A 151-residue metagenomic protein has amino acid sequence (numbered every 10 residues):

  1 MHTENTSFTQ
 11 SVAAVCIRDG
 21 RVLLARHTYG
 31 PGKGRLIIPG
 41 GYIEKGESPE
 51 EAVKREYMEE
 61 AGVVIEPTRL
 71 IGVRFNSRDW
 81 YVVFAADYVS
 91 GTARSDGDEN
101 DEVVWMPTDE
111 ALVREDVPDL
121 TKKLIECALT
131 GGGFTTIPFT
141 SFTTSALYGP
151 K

Functional and structural regions predicted by a protein language model:
M1-V22: Conserved N-terminal beta-strand and adjoining loop/helix that marks the start of the Nudix/MutT-like hydrolase domain
N5, H27-Y29, R55, E59: Recognition helices and adjacent regulatory flanks at domain boundaries
R21, T28-P31: Short connector loops/turns at beta-strand edges and beta->alpha or beta->beta junctions
L24, E66-I71: A short linear hydrophobic-aromatic micro-motif
G30-G34, W80: A conserved beta-turn-beta hairpin within the catalytic core of GNAT-like acetyltransferases that forms part
I37-I38: A short gly/proline-enriched turn/hairpin at secondary-structure junctions
I43-P67, N76-C127, L147-K151: Unchanged
C127-K151: Acidic/histidine-enriched, glycine/proline-rich intrinsically disordered or flexible terminal extensions
